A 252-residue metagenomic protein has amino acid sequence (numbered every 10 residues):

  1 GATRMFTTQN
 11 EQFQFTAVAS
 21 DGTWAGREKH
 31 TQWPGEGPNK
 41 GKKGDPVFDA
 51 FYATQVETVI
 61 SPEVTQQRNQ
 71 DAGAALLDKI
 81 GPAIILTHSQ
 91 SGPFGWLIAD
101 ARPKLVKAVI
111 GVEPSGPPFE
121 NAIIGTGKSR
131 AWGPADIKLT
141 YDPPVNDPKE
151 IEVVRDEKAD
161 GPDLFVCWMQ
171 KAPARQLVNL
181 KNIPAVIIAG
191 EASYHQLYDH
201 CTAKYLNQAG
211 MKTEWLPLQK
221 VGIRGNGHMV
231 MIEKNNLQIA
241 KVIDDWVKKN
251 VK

Functional and structural regions predicted by a protein language model:
P34, D45, A53-I84: Conserved acidic catalytic loop of the alpha/beta-hydrolase fold
L86-G95: Gly/Ala-rich beta-loop-alpha elbow adjacent to hydrolase catalytic centers
K104-I123: A conserved short beta-strand
P118, E191-L197: Acidic catalytic loop of the alpha/beta-hydrolase fold
K181, I187-A189: Short beta-strand/loop motif that positions the catalytic acidic residue of the alpha/beta-hydrolase fold
Q196-L206: Short alpha-helix in the alpha/beta-hydrolase fold that links the catalytic acid
N207-G225: Catalytic histidine neighborhood in serine/cysteine hydrolases with alpha/beta-hydrolase-type architecture
V221-K252: Catalytic active-site module of serine/aspartate enzymes centered on a nucleophile-bearing elbow/loop
